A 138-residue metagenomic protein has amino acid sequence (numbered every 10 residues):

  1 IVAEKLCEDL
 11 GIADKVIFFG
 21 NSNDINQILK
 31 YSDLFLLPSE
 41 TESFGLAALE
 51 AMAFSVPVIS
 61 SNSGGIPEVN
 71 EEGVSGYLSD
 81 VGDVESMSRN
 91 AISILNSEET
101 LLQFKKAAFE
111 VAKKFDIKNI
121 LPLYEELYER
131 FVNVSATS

Functional and structural regions predicted by a protein language model:
V2-G20: Nucleotide-activated donor-binding/catalytic signature segment of Leloir-type glycosyltransferases, i.e., the conserved
N21, E40: Aromatic "clamp/platform" in nucleotide-sugar-dependent glycosyltransferases that forms part of the donor/acceptor
F35-L36, V58: A short hydrophobic beta-strand element within the catalytic core of glycosyltransferases that build diverse glycans
G45-A48, I66: Short glycine/serine-rich donor-binding loops of glycosyltransferases
P57-S60, N70: Short hydrophobic beta-strand element within catalytic cores of glycosyltransferases and related nucleotide-activated
E72-G73, Y77-V84, S93-E98: Conserved acidic donor-binding segment of nucleotide-sugar-dependent glycosyltransferases
S86, S93, T100-K114, L123-E126: A short, well-ordered alpha-helix in the C-terminal region of glycosyltransferases
I117-S138: C-terminal alpha-helical cap of glycosyltransferases
